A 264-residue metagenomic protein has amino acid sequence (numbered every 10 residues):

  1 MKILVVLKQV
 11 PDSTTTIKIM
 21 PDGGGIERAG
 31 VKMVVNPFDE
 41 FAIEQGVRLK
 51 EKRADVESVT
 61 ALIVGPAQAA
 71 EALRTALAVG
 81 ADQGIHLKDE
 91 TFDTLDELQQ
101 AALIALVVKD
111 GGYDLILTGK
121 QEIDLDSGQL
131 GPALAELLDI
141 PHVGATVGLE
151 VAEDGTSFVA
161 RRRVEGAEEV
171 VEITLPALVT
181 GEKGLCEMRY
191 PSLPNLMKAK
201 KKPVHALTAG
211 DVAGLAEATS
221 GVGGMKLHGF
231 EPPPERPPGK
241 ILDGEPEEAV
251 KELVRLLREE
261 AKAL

Functional and structural regions predicted by a protein language model:
M1-L264: N-terminal glycine-rich FAD/FM-binding segment characteristic of electron-transfer flavoproteins
